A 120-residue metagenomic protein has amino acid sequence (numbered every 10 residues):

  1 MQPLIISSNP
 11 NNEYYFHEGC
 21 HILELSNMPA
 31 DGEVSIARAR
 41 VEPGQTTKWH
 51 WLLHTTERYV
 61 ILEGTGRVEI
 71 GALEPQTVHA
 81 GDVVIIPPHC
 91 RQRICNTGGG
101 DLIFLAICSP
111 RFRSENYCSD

Functional and structural regions predicted by a protein language model:
M1-V34, N116-D120: A short, N-terminal "cap"/entry segment at the start of jelly-roll beta-barrel domains of the cupin/DSBH fold
P10-N12, M28, H54, D82-I85: A short, sequence-level motif marking secondary-structure junctions
G19, S35, T55, P88: Exposed loop/turn and edge beta-strand positions of beta-sandwich/beta-sheet ligand-binding modules
E24, I36-R40, R58, P75 (+1 more regions): Conserved hydrophobic/aromatic beta-strand scaffold that supports enzyme active sites
A30, R67, P75, A80 (+1 more regions): Ligand-binding loop in jelly-roll beta-barrel domains
A37-L53: Conserved short histidine dyad/triad with adjacent acidic residue
T46, L53-A80, C90: A short beta-strand-loop-beta hairpin characteristic of the jelly-roll/cupin
